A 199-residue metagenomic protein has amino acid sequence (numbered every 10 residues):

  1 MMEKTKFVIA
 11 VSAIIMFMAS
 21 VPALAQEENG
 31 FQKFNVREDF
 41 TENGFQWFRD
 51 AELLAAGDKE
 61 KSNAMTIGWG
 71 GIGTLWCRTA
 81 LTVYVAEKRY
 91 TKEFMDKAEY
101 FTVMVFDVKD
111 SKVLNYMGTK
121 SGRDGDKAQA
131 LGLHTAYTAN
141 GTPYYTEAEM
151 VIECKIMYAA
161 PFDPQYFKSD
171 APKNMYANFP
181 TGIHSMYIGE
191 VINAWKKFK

Functional and structural regions predicted by a protein language model:
M1-V11: Bacterial N-terminal signal peptides that target proteins for export
T5, I15, N29-Q32: Short non-domain terminal segments
A10-S20: Bacterial N-terminal signal peptides
V21-A25: Sec/Tat signal peptide C-region and signal peptidase I cleavage site
Q26-K199: Active-site-proximal mixed secondary-structure blocks
